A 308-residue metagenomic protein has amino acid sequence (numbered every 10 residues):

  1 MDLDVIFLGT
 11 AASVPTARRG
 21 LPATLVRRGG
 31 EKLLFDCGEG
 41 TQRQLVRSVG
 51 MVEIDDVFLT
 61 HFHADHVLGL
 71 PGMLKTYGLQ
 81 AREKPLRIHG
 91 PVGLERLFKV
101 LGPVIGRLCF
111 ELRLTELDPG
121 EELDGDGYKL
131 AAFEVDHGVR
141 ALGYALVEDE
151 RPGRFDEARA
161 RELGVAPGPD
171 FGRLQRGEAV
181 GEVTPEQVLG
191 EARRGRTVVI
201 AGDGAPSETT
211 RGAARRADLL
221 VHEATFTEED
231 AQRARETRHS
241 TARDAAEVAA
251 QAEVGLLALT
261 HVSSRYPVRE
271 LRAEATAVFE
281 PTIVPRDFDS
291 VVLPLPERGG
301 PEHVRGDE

Functional and structural regions predicted by a protein language model:
M1-G50, P85, Y144-L146, G153 (+2 more regions): Conserved beta-strand hairpin/beta-sheet module of binuclear metal-dependent hydrolase folds, prominently
I6, H89, R113-D118, A131-F133 (+1 more regions): General small-molecule cofactor/ligand-binding pocket signal
T16, Y128-A213, L219-V221: Active-site-proximal loop/helix segment associated with metal-binding centers of metalloenzymes
E31, E39-H89, L114-D118: Active-site metal-binding motif and surrounding structural segment of the metallo-beta-lactamase
F35-G38, D55-F62, P91, V199-G204 (+3 more regions): Active-site neighborhood of phospho(di)ester-bond hydrolases with catalytic His/Asp-centered motifs
G69-Y77, L101, P267-T276: Metal-dependent catalytic neighborhoods of phosphoester/phosphodiester hydrolases
R82-E116, R265: Active-site neighborhood of divalent metal-dependent phosphoester bond hydrolases
P119-G120, S207-E308: Binuclear metal-ion centers of metallo-dependent hydrolases, dominated by the metallo-beta-lactamase
